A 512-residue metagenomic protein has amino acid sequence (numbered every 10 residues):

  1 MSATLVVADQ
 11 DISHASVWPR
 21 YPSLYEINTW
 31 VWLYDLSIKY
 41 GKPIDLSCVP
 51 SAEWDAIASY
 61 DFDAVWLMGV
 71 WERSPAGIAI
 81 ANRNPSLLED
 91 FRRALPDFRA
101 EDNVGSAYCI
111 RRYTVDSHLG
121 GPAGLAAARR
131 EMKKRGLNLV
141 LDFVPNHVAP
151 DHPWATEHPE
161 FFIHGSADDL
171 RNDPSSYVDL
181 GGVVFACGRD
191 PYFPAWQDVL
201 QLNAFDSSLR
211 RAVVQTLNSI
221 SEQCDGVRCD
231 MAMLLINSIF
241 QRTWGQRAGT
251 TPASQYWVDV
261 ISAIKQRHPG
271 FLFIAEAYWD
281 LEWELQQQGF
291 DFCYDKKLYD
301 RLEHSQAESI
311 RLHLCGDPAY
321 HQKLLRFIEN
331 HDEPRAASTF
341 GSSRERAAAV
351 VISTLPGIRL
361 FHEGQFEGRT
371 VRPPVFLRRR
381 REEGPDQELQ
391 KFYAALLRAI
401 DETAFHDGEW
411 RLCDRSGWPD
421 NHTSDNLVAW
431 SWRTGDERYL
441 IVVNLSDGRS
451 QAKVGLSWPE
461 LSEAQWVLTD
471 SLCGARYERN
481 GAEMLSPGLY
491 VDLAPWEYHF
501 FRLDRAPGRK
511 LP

Functional and structural regions predicted by a protein language model:
S2-P512: Active-site and adjacent substrate-binding regions of carbohydrate-active enzymes
